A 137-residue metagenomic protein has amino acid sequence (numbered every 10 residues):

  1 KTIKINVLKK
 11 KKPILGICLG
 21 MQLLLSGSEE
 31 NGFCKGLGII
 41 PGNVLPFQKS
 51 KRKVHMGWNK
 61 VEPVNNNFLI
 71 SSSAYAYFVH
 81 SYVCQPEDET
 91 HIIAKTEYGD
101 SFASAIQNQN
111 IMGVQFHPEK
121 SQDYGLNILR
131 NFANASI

Functional and structural regions predicted by a protein language model:
K1-M56: Cysteine-nucleophile active-site neighborhood
N6-K9, N43-I137: Amide-donor transfer/coupling interface in amidating biosynthetic enzymes
